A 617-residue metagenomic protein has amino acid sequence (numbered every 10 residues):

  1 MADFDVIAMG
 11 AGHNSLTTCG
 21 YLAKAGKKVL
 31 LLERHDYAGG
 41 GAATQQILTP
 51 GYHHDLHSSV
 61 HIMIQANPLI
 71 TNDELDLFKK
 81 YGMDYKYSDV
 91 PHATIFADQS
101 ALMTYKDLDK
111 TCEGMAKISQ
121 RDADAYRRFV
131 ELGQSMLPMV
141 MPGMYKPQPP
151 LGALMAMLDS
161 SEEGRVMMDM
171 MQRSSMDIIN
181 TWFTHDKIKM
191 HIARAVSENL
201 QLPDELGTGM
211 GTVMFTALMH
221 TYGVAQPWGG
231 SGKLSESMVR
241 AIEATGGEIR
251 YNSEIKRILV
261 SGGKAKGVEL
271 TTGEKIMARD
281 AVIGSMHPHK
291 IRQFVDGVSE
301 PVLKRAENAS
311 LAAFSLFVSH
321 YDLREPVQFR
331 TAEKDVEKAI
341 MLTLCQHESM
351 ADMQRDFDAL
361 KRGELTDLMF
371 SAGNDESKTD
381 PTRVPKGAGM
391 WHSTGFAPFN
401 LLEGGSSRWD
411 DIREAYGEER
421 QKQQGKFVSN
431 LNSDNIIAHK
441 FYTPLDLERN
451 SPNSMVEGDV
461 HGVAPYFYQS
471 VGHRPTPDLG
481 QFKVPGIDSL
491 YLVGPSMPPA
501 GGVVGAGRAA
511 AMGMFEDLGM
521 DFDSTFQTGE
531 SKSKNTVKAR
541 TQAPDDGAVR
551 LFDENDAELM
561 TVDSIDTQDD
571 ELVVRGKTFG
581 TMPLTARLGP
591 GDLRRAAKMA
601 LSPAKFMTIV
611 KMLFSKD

Functional and structural regions predicted by a protein language model:
A2-P138: N-terminal glycine-rich phosphate/pyrophosphate-binding loop and immediately adjacent elements
A97-L206: Rossmann-like flavin
H185-L202, T366-N374, N430-P498: A glycine-rich dinucleotide-binding beta-alpha-beta segment and adjacent secondary-structure elements that constitute
T216-A265: Helical element adjacent to the flavin cofactor pocket in flavoenzyme catalytic cores
K256-R383: Mid-domain catalytic core of redox enzymes that form a hydrophobic substrate pocket/lid adjacent to a catalytic redox
V260, E516-R540: Active-site-proximal substrate-binding core of FAD-dependent oxidoreductases
P326-V327, K361-T366, W409-R449: Flavin-binding catalytic cores
P495-F515: A conserved FAD-binding loop/helix module that cradles the flavin
